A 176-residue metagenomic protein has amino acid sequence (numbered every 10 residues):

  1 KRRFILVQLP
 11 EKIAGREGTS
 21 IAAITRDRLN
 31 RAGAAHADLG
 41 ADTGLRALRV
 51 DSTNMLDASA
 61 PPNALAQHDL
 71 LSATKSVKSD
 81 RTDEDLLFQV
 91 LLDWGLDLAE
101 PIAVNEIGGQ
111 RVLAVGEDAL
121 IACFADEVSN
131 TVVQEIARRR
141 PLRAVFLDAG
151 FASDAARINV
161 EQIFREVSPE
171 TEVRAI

Functional and structural regions predicted by a protein language model:
K1-I176: Accessory, often C-terminal, charged low-complexity segments
